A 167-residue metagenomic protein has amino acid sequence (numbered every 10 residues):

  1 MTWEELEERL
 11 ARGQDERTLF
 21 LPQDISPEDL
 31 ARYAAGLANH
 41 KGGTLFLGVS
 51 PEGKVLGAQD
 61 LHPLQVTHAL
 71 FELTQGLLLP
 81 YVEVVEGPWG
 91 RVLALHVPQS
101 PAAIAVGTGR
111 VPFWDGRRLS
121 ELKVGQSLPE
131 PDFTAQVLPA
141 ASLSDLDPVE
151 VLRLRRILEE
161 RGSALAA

Functional and structural regions predicted by a protein language model:
M1-A167: Conserved N-terminal catalytic/coupling substructures associated with nucleotide/phosphate chemistry
